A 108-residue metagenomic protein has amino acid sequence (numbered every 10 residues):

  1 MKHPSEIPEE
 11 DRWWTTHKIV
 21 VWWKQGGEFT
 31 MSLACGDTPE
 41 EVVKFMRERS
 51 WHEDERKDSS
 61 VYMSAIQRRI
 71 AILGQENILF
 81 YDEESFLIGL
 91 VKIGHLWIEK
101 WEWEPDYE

Functional and structural regions predicted by a protein language model:
M1-S5, E9-E10, W103-E108: Short intrinsically disordered terminal tails
K2-P8, K18, D82-I88: Intrinsically disordered, low-complexity boundary segments flanking structured domains
S5-I7, T15-T16, K44, G94: Intrinsically disordered, low-complexity regions enriched in Ser/Pro/Gly/Gln/His and often acidic
P8-W13, S60: Intrinsically disordered, low-complexity regions of eukaryotic proteins
R12-E48: N-terminal acidic leader/helix
W14-T15, W23-K24, H52, I98 (+1 more regions): Short linear interaction motif-like sites in intrinsically disordered regions of transcription factors
P39-L79: Acidic, aromatic-enriched beta-alpha/helix-loop junctions
G74-E108: Short, compact, well-ordered microdomains
